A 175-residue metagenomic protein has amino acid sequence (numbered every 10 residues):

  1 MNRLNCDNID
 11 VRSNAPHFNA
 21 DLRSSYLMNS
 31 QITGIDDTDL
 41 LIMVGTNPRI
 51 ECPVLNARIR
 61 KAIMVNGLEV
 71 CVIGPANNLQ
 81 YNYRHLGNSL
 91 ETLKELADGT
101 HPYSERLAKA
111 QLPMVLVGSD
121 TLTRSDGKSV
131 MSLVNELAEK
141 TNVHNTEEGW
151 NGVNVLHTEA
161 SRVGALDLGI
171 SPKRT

Functional and structural regions predicted by a protein language model:
M1-T175: Catalytic alpha/large subunits of respiratory electron-transfer oxidoreductases, centered on bis-MGD molybdoenzymes
